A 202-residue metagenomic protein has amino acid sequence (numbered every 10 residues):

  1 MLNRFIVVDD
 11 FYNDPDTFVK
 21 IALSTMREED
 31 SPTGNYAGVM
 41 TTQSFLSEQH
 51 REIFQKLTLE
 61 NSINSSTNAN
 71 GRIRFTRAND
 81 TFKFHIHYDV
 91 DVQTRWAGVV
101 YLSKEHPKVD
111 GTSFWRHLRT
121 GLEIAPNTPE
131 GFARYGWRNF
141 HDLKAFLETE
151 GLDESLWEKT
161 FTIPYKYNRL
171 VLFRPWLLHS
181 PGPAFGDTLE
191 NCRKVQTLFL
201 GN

Functional and structural regions predicted by a protein language model:
M1-I86, G111-F114, L118-R119, A125-W137: Non-heme Fe(II)/2-oxoglutarate
D80-N202: Catalytic core of non-heme Fe(II) oxygenases with the double-stranded beta-helix
